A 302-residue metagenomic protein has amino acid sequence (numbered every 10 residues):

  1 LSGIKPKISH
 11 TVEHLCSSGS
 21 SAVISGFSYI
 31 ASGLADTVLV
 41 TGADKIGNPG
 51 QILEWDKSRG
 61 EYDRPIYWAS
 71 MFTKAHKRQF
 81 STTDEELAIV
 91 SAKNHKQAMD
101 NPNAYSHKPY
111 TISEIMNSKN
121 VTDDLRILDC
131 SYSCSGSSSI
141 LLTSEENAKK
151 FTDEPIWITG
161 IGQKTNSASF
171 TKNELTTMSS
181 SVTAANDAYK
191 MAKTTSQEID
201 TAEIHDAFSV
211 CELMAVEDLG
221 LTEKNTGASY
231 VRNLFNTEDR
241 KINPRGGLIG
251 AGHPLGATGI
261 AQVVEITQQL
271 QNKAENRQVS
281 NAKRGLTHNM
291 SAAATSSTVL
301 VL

Functional and structural regions predicted by a protein language model:
L1, F170-E174, D206-A228, P254-G256 (+1 more regions): Short glycine/threonine-rich loop-to-helix capping motif typified by GTGT followed within a few residues by an Asp-Pro
L1-T41, K45-K57, E61-W68, S106-Y132 (+3 more regions): Conserved catalytic cysteine-centered active-site region of acyl-thioester-dependent Claisen-condensing enzymes
S2, A22, G26, S139 (+5 more regions): Stable alpha-helical structural segments in soluble proteins, enriched in small hydrophobic residues
K7-I8, E85-E86, T195-D200, E223-K224: Short acidic capping loops at alpha-helix termini that bridge into adjacent secondary structure
E13-A43, Y67-D100, I140-E146, P254-A274: Active-site-proximal alpha-helical scaffold in enzymes
H76-T83, A184-E198, A274: Phosphate/pyrophosphate-binding loops at sites that engage ATP/ADP/AMP, CoA/4′-phosphopantetheine, polyphosphate
A88-I89, N120-T183, D187, N233-R245 (+5 more regions): Condensing-enzyme catalytic core mediating Claisen C-C bond formation in acyl metabolism
T195-A202, T226, N243-A251, N272-N276: Hydrophobic alpha-helical bundle architecture
